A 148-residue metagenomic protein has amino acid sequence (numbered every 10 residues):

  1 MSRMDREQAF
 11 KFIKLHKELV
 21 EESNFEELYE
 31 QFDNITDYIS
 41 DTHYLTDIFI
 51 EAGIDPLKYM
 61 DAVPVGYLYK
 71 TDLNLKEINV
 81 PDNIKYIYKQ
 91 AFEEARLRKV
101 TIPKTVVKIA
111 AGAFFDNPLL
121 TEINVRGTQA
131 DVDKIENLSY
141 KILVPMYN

Functional and structural regions predicted by a protein language model:
M1-M4: Short intrinsically disordered terminal tails
R6, F10-H16: N-terminal acidic leader/helix
R6-Q8, E21, L28, L45: N-terminal leader/targeting signatures
E18-Y29, S40: Charged, low-complexity interaction regions
E21, Y67-K70, L138-Y140: Short, conserved catalytic or adaptor-binding loops enriched in Gly and charged residues
E30, D37, H43-G66, T71-Y86 (+3 more regions): Structural signature of tandem-repeat unit edges
F115, N137-L138: A structural signal for leucine-rich repeat
